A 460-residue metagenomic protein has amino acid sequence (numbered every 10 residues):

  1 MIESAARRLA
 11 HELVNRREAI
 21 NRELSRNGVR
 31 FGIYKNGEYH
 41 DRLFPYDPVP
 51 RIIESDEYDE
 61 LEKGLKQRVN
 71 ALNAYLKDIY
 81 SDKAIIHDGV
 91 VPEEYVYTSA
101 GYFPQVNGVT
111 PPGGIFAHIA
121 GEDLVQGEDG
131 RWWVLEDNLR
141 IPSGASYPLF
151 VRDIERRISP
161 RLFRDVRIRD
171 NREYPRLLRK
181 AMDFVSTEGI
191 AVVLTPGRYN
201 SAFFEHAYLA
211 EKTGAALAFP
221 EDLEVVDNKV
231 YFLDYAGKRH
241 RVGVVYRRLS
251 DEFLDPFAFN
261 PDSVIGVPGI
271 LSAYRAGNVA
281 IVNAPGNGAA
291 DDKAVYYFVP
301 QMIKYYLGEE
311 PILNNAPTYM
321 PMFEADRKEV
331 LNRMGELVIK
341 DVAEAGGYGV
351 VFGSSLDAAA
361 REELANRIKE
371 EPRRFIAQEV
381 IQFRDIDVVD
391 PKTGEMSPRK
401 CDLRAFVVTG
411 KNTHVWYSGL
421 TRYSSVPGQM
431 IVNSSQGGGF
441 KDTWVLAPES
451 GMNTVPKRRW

Functional and structural regions predicted by a protein language model:
M1-W460: Preference for protein termini
